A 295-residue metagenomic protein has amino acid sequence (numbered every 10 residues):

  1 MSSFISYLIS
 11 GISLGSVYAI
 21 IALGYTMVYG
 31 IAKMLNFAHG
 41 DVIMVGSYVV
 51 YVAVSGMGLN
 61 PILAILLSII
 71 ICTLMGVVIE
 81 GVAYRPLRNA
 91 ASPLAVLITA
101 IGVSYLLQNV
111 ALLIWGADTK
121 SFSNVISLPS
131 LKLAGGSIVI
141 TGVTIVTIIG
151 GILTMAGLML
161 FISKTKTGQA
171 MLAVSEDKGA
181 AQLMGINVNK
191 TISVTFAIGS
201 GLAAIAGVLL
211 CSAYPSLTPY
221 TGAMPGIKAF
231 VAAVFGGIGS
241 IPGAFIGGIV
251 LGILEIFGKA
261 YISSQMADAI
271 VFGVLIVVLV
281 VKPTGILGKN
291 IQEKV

Functional and structural regions predicted by a protein language model:
M1-I21, V49, P61-A64, A90-A95 (+4 more regions): Membrane-interfacial amphipathic/re-entrant helices at transmembrane-helix boundaries
I9, I31-V78, V82, G237: Membrane-embedded helix boundary and interhelical linker motif in transport proteins
L14-G15, S137-L217, I241-G247: Helix-loop-helix "hairpin" substructures at the membrane interface of multi-pass membrane proteins
S16, Y25-S47, P61, A90-A95 (+7 more regions): Short, non-helical or kinked segments that cap or interrupt transmembrane helices
G58-I70, F196-A203, L209, A213-G273: Transmembrane alpha-helical segments in multi-pass inner-membrane proteins
G58-V103, V110, I246-G247, L251 (+1 more regions): Alpha-helical transmembrane segments within multi-pass membrane transporters and channels
P86-L87, S92-K164, T191, F257 (+3 more regions): Transmembrane helix-bundle core of multi-pass membrane transporters and related energy-transducing complexes
I114, E176-L183, N187-K190, I262-V295: Cytosolic-side transmembrane-helix boundaries in multi-pass membrane proteins
